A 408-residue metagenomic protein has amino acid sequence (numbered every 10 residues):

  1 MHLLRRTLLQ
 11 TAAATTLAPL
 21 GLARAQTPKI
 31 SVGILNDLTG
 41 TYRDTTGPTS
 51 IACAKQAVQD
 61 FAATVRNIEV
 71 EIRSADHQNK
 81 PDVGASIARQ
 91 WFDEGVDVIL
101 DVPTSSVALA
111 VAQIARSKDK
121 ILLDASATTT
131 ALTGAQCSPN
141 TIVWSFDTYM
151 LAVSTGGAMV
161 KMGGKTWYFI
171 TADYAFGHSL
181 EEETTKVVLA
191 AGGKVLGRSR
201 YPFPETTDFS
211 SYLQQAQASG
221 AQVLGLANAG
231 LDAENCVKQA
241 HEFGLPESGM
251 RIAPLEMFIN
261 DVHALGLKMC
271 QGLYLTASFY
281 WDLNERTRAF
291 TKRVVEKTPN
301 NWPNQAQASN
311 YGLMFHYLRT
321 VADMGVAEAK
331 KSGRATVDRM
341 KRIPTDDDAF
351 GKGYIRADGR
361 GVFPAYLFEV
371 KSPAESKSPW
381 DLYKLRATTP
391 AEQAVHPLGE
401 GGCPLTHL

Functional and structural regions predicted by a protein language model:
M1, L20-L35: C-terminal segment of N-terminal export signals and the immediately downstream linker at the start of the mature
M1-T15, P19: N-terminal secretory signal peptides and thylakoid transit peptides that target proteins across membranes
I30, R342-L408: Solvent-exposed, acidic/polar segments of extracytosolic/periplasmic ligand-binding ectodomains
G33-C53, A75-D82, P103-T104, I170-H178 (+1 more regions): Extracytoplasmic "Venus flytrap"
P48-S50, D60, T64-L132, W144 (+3 more regions): Beta-alpha junction/loop-to-helix N-cap segments that form part of ligand/metal-binding clefts
S86, T130-A131, P139-F243, F279-A289: Extracellular/periplasmic Venus flytrap/periplasmic-binding protein
W91-P103, L123-A125, Y168-T171, G220-G230 (+3 more regions): Periplasmic-binding protein-like
A240-L313, V321-V326, K330, D381-H407: Extracellular/periplasmic periplasmic-binding protein-like sensory domains
